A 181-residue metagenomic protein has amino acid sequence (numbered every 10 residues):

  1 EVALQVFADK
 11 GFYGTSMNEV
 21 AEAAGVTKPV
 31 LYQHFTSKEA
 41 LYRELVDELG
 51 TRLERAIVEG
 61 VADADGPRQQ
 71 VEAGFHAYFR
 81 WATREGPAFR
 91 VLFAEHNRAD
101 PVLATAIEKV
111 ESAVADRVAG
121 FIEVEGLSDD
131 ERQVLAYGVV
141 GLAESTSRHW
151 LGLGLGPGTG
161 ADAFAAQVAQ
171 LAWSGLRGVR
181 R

Functional and structural regions predicted by a protein language model:
V2, V6-A40, E44: Helix-turn-helix
V2-V6, W81, L142: Short amphipathic alpha-helical elements of helix-turn-helix/winged-helix folds
Y13-G14, G126-D130: Short, charged helix-capping/linker segments at alpha-helix termini
A40-L49, A56, A106-I107: Alpha-helical DNA-contacting segments of helix-turn-helix folds
E44, V58-P87, V124, L135-V139 (+1 more regions): Hydrophobic alpha-helical connector segments
T51-E54, P101-G126, Q133-G138, S145 (+1 more regions): Amphipathic alpha-helical packing segments from all-alpha helical-bundle domains
A73, R80-A119, E123-L127, R148-G152 (+1 more regions): Short secondary-structure transition hinges
Y78, L92-F93, V139, A172: Short alpha-helical scaffolding segments that buttress acidic/His motifs in well-ordered protein cores
